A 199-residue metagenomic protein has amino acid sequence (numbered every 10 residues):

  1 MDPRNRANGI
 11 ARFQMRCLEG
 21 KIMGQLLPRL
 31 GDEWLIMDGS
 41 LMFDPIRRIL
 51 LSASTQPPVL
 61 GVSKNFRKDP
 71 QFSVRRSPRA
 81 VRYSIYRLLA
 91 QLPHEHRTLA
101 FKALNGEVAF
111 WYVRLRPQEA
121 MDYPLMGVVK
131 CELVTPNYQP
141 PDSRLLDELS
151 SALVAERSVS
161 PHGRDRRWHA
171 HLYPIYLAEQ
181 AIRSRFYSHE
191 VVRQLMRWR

Functional and structural regions predicted by a protein language model:
M1-R199: Long, contiguous domain-sized segments
